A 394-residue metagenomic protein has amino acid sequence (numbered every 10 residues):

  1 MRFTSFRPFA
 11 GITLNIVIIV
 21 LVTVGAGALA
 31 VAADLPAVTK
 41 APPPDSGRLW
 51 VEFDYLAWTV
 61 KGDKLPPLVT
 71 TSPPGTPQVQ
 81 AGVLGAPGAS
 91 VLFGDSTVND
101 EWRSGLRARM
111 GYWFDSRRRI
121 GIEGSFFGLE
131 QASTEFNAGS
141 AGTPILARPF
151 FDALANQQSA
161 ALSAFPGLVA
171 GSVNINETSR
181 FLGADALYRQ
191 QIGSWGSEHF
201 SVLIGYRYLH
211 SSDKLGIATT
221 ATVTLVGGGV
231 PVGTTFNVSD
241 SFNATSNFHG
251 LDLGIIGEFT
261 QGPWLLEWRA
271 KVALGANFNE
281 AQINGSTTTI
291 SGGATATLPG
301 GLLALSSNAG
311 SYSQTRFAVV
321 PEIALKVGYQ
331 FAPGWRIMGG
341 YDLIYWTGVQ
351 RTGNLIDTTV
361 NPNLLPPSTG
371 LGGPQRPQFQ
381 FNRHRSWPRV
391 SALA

Functional and structural regions predicted by a protein language model:
M1-P42: Cleavable N-terminal export/targeting peptides
A30-E52, V60, K64-S72, Q190-G193: Outer-membrane beta-barrel biogenesis signature
L35-P42, G111-S116, R189-W195, G257-P263 (+2 more regions): Outer-membrane beta-barrel proteins
G47-L49, L106, R118-I120, G196-V202 (+4 more regions): Outer-envelope beta-barrel architecture signal
W50, A57, H384-A394: Outer-membrane beta-barrel "beta-signal"
F53, A108-Y112, G124, A186-Q190 (+6 more regions): Residues on the lipid-exposed face of transmembrane beta-strands in outer-membrane beta-barrel proteins
A57-K61, F126-A132, Y208-S212, V272-E280 (+1 more regions): Transmembrane beta-strands of outer-membrane beta-barrel pores
K64-P73, P77-E101, Q131-R180, H210-N247 (+3 more regions): Extracellular/periplasm-exposed beta-strand and loop segments of Gram-negative cell-envelope proteins, dominated by
